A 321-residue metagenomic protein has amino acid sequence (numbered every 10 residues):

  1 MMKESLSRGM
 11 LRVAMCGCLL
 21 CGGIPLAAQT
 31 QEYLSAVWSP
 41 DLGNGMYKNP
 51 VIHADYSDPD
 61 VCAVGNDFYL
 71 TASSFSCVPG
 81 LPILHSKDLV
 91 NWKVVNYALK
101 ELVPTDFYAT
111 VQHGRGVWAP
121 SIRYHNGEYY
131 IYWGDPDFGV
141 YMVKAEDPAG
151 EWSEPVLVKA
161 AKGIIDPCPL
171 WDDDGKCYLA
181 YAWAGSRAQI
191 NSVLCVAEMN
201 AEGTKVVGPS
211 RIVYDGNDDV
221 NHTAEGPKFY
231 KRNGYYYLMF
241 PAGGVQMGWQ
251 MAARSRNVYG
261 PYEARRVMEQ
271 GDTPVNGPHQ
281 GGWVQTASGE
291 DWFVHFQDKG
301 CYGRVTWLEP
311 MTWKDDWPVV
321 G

Functional and structural regions predicted by a protein language model:
M1-M2, A28: Extreme N-termini of proteins with methionine-enriched Sec-type signal peptides or N-terminal signal-anchor
M2-A14: Bacterial N-terminal signal peptides that target proteins for export
R12-G23: Bacterial N-terminal signal peptides
A28-G321: Carbohydrate-active catalytic/glycan-binding domains of CAZyme proteins, especially the secreted or lumenal ectodomains
